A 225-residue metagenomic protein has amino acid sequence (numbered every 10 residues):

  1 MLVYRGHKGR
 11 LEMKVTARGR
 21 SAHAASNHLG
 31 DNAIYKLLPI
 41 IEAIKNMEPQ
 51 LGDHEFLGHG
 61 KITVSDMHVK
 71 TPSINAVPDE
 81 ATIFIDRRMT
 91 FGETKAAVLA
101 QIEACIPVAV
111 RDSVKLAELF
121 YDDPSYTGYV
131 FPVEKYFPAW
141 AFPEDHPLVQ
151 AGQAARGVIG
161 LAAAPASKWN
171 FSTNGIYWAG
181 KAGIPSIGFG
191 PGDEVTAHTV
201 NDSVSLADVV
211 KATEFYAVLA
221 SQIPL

Functional and structural regions predicted by a protein language model:
Y4-L225: Metal-dependent amide/peptide-bond hydrolase catalytic core, centered on the "pita-bread" metallohydrolase fold
